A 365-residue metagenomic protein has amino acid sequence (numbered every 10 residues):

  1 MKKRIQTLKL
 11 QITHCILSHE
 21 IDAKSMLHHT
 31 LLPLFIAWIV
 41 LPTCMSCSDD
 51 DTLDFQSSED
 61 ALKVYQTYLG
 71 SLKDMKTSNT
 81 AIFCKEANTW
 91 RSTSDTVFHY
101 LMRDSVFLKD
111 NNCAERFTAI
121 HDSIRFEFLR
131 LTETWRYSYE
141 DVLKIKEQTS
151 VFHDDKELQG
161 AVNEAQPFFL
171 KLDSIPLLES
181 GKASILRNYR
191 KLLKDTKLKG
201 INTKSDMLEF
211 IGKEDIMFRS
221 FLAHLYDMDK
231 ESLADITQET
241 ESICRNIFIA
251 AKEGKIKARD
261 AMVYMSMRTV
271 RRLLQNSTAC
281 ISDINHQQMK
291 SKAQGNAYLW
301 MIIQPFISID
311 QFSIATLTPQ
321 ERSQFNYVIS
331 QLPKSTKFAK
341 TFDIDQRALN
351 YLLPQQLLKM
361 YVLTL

Functional and structural regions predicted by a protein language model:
R4-C15, H19-P33: Bacterial N-terminal signal peptides that target proteins for export
I5, D50-K156, G160, E164-P167 (+3 more regions): Acidic/polar, low-complexity intrinsically disordered N-terminal segments immediately downstream of a Sec signal
L32-V40: N-terminal export/membrane-targeting signals
T43-S46: C-terminal motif of bacterial Sec signal peptides marking the signal peptidase cleavage site
K76-F83, F107-D110, L198-N202, K230-L233 (+4 more regions): Charged, low-complexity interaction regions
H121-W135, D154, F169, Y189 (+4 more regions): Long, amphipathic, charge-rich alpha-helical segments that form helical bundles/coiled-coils
Q166-I307: Extended amphipathic alpha-helical interaction segments
F248, K252-A258, M262-Q275, L299-L365: A cross-kingdom marker for long, charged
